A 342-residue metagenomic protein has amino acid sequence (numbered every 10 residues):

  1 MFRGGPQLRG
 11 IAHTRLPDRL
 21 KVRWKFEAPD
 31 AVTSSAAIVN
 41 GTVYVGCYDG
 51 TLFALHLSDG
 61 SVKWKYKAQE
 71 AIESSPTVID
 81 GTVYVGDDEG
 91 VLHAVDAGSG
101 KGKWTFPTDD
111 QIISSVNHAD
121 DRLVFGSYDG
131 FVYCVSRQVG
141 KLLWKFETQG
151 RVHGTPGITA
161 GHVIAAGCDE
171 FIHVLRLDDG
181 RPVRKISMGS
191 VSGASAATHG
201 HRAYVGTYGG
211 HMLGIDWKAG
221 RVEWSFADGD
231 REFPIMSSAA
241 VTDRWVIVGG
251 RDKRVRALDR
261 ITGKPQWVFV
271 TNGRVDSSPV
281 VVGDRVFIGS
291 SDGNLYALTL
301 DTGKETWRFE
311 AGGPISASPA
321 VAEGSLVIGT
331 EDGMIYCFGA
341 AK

Functional and structural regions predicted by a protein language model:
M1-R23: Blade/loop signatures of beta-propeller domains
P6-L8, V91, L123, G150 (+4 more regions): Predominantly soluble domains enriched in secretory-pathway, periplasmic, or organellar proteins
D18-R19, W24-A37, Y48, V62-I79 (+12 more regions): Extracytoplasmic beta-rich repeat domains
A37-T42, G50-T51, S58, Q138 (+3 more regions): Intrinsically disordered, glycine/charged-rich N-terminal periplasmic/extracytoplasmic linker segments that lie
H56-G60, D96-G100, S136-G140, R176-G180 (+4 more regions): Short loop/turn segments that connect beta-strands within beta-propeller blades
